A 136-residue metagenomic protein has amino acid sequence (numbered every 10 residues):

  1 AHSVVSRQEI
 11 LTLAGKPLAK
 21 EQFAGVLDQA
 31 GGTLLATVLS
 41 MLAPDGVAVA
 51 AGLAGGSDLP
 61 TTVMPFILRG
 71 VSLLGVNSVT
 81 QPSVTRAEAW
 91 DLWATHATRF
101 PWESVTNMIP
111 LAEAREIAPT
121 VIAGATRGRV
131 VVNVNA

Functional and structural regions predicted by a protein language model:
A1-T33, D91: Adenosine-nucleotide cofactor-binding segment
S3-V4, L73-G75, M108, R129-V131: Conserved beta-strand scaffold positions in the cores of enzyme catalytic domains, especially in NTP/NDP-utilizing
Q8-E9, Q29-A30, A54, V84 (+1 more regions): Short beta->alpha linker loops
E9-L18, T33-V38, R99-A112: Short, basic, helix/turn surface patches
A24-D28, A51-G52, S78, E103-N107: Glycine- and other small-residue-rich loops at beta-strand/loop junctions that grip anionic moieties
T33-F100, V134-A136: Glycine-rich phosphate-binding loop and adjacent beta-alpha segment of Rossmann(oid) nucleotide-cofactor-binding
T85-A136: C-terminal hydrophobic helical "lid"/dimerization subdomain of Rossmann-like NAD(P)H-dependent oxidoreductases
